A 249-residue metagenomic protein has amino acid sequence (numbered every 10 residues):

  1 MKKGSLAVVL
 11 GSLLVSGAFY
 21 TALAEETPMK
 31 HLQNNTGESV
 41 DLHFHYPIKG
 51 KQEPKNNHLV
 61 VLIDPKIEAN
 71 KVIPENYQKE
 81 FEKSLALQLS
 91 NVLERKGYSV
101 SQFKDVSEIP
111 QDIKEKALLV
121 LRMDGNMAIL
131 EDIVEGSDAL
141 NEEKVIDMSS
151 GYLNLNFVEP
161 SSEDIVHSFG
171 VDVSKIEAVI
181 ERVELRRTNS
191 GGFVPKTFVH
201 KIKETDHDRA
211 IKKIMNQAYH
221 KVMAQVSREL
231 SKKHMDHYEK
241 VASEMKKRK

Functional and structural regions predicted by a protein language model:
M1-V9: Bacterial N-terminal signal peptides that target proteins for export
A7, I48-N56, S107-K116, N141-I146: Short, surface-exposed loop and linker segments with low hydrophobicity and enrichment for Pro/Ser/Thr
V9-A18: Bacterial N-terminal signal peptides
T21-G97, H200-E204, D208-R209, K213-K249: A structural "domain/chain start" motif
P74-N141: Short, solvent-exposed, polar/charged sequence segments at loop or secondary-structure edges
Q111-R182: Surface-exposed short loop/turn segments
A128-L140, I146-N154, R187-D208, K232-K249: Repeat-unit-sized solenoid/scaffold elements
E143-I146, E159-A224: Short secondary-structure boundary motifs at beta->alpha junctions and helix caps
